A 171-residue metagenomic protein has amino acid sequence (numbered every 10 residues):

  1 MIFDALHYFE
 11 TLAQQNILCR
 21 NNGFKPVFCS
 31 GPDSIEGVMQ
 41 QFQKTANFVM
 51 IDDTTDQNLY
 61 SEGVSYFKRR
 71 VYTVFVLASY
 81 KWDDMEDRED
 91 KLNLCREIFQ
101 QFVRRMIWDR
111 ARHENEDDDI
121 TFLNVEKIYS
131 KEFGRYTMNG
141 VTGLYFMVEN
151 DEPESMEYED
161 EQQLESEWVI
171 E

Functional and structural regions predicted by a protein language model:
M1-H7, V64-R69, L77-W108: Extracellular/virion structural assembly segments
M1-V64, E114, D119, D160-S166 (+1 more regions): Small/polar-rich, solvent-exposed N-terminal microdomains that initiate assembly or binding
N16-G23, K44-N47, L92-D151: Acidic-leaning, charged glycine-interspersed low-complexity segments
M50, Y72-T73, L94-F99, W168-E171: Short, surface-exposed linear patches
N58-S61, S79-D84, P153-D160: Short, cysteine-centered beta-strand-loop-beta hairpins and adjacent loop/turn segments enriched in charged/polar
Y66-K81, N139-E154: Oligomerization/assembly interface segments of phage tail-like spikes and tubes
G143-E171: Charge-rich, low-complexity terminal tails
